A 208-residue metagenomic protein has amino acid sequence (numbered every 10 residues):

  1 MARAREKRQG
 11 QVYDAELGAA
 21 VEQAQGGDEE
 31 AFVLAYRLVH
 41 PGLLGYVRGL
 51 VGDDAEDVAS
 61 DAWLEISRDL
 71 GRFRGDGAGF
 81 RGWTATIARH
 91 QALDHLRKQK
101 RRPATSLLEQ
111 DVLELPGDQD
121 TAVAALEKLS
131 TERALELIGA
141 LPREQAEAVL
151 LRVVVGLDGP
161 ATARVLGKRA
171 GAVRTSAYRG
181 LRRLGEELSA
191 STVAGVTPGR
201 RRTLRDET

Functional and structural regions predicted by a protein language model:
A2-R3, Q23, R164-V165, L181-T208: C-terminal edge and immediately downstream basic/flexible tail or linker adjoining helix-turn-helix-like DNA-binding
R3, A35-D53, D69, I138 (+1 more regions): Amphipathic, Lys/Arg- and hydrophobic-enriched alpha-helical face
K7, Q25-L34, L44-D61, A170: Short, charged helix-capping/linker segments at alpha-helix termini
Y13-L17, R102-E127, T131: Internal acidic/polar
V21-G45, S67, A134, A146: A short, charge-rich alpha-helical start-of-domain segment used by transcription regulators
G49, G71-G75, A85-L107, E127 (+2 more regions): Arg/Lys-rich amphipathic alpha helix in sigma70-family domain 2
D57-L64, A78-H90, T175: Structural recognition of an alpha-helix C-terminal capping motif at a helix-to-coil junction
E136-E147, V155-A172: Helix-turn-helix DNA-binding module
